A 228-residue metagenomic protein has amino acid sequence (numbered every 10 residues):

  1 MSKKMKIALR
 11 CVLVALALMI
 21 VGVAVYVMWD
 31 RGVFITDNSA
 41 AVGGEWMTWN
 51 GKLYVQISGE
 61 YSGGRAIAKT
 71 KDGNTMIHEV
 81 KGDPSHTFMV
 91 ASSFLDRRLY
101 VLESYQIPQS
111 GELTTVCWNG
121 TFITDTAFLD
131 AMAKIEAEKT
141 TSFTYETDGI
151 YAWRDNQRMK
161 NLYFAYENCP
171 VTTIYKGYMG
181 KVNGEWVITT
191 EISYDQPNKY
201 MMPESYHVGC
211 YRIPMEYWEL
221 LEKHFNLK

Functional and structural regions predicted by a protein language model:
M1-I20: N-terminal Sec-pathway targeting helices
A8-C11, V23-K228: Function-determining sites in protein domains
